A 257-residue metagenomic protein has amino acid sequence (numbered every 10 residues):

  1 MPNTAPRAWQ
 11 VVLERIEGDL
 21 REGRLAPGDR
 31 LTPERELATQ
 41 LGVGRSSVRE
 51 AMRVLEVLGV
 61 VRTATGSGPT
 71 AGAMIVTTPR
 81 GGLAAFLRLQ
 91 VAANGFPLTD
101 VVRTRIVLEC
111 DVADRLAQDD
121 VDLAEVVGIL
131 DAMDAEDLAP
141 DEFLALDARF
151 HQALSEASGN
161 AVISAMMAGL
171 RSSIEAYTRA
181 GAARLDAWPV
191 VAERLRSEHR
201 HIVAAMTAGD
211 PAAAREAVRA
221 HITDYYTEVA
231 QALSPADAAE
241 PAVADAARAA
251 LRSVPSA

Functional and structural regions predicted by a protein language model:
M1, A92-T99, A113, A117 (+2 more regions): A ubiquitous short alpha-helical element
M1-V107, Q118, A250-A257: Short linear motifs at protein or domain termini
R21, L25, G66, V91 (+6 more regions): Short, flexible helix-adjacent loops and helix caps
E34, G159-A161, G209-P211: Short loop-to-helix capping motifs
G82, A93, G128, R194-S197: Alpha-helix N-cap/N′ positions at the starts of helices
V101, R105-A180, E198-A204, E216-T227: Conserved amphipathic alpha-helical segments that form helical-bundle/coiled-coil interaction surfaces
S173-A257: C-terminal all-alpha effector/ligand-binding and dimerization domain of prokaryotic HTH-type transcriptional repressors
